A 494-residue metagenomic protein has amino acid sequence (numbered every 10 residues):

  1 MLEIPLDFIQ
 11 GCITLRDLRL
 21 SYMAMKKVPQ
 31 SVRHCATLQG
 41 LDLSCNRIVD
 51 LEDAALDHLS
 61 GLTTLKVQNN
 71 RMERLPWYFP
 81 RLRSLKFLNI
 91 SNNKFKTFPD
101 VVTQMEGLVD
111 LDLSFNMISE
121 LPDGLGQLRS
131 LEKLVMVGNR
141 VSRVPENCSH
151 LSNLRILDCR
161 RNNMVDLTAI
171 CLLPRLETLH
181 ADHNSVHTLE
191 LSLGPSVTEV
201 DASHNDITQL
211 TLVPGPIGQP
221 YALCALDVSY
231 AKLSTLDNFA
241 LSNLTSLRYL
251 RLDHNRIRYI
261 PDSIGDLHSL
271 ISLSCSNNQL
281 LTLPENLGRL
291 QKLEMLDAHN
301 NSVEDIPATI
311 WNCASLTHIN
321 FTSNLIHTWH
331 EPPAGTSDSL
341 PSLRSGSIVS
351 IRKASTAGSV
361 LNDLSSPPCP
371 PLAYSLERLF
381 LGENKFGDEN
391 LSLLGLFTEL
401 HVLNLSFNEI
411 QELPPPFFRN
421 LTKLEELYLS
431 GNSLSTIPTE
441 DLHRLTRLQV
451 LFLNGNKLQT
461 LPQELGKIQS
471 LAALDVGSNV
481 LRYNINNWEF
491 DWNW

Functional and structural regions predicted by a protein language model:
M1-L20, A24, L376: LRR N-terminal entry segment and analogous cap-like coil->beta motifs
P5-D7, V28-Q30, L51-A54, L75-W77 (+17 more regions): The feature encodes a structural signal of leucine-rich repeats
Q10-T14, R33-L38, D57-L62, P80-L85 (+17 more regions): Leucine-rich repeat
R16-L20, L41-L43, L62-V67, L85-I90 (+15 more regions): Conserved hydrophobic beta-strand positions in leucine-rich repeat
N69-R74, Y78-L82, K86, I90-T97 (+9 more regions): Solenoidal tandem-repeat scaffolds enriched in leucines and small polar residues
I156, V165-D166, T178, N184-L191 (+8 more regions): Leucine-rich repeat domain C-terminal region
G218-Q219, C224, S229-S234, F239-H254 (+2 more regions): Eukaryotic tandem repeat interaction scaffolds
